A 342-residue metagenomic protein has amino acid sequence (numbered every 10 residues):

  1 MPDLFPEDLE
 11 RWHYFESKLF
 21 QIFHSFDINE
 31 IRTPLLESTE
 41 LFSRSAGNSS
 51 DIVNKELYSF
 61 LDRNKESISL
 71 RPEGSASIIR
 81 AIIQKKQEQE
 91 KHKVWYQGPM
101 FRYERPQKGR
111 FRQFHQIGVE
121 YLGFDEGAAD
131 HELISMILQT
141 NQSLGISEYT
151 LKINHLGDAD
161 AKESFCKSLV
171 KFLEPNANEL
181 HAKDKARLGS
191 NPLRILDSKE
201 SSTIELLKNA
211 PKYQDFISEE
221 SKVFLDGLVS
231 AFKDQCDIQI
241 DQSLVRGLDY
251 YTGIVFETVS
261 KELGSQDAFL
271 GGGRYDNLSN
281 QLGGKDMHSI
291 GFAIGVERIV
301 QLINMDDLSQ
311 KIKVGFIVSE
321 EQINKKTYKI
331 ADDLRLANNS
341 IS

Functional and structural regions predicted by a protein language model:
M1-S342: TRNA-recognition modules of translation machinery and tRNA-sensing kinases, especially anticodon-binding
